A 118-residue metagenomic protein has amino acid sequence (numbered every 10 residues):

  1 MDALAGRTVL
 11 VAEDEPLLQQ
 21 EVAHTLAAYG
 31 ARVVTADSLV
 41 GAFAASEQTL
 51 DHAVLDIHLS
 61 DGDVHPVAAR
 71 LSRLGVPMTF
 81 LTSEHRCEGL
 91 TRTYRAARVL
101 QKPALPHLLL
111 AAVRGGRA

Functional and structural regions predicted by a protein language model:
M1-L10, V40, T91, R98-A118: Non-catalytic signal-transmission and effector/linker regions of two-component phosphorelay proteins
L10, V34, T79: Conserved beta-strand positions in the Rossmann-like core of class I SAM-dependent methyltransferases
E13: Conserved acidic carboxylate
P16-V34: Two-component/phosphorelay signaling modules centered on CheY-like receiver
T35-H52: Acidic, metal-coordinating helix/loop segments flanking the phosphotransfer/catalytic sites of two-component signaling
D56: Active-site residues of response regulator receiver
D61-P66: Acidic catalytic/metal-coordinating carboxylates
G75-C87: A short, hydrophobic beta-strand element within the central beta-sheet of small alpha/beta folds
